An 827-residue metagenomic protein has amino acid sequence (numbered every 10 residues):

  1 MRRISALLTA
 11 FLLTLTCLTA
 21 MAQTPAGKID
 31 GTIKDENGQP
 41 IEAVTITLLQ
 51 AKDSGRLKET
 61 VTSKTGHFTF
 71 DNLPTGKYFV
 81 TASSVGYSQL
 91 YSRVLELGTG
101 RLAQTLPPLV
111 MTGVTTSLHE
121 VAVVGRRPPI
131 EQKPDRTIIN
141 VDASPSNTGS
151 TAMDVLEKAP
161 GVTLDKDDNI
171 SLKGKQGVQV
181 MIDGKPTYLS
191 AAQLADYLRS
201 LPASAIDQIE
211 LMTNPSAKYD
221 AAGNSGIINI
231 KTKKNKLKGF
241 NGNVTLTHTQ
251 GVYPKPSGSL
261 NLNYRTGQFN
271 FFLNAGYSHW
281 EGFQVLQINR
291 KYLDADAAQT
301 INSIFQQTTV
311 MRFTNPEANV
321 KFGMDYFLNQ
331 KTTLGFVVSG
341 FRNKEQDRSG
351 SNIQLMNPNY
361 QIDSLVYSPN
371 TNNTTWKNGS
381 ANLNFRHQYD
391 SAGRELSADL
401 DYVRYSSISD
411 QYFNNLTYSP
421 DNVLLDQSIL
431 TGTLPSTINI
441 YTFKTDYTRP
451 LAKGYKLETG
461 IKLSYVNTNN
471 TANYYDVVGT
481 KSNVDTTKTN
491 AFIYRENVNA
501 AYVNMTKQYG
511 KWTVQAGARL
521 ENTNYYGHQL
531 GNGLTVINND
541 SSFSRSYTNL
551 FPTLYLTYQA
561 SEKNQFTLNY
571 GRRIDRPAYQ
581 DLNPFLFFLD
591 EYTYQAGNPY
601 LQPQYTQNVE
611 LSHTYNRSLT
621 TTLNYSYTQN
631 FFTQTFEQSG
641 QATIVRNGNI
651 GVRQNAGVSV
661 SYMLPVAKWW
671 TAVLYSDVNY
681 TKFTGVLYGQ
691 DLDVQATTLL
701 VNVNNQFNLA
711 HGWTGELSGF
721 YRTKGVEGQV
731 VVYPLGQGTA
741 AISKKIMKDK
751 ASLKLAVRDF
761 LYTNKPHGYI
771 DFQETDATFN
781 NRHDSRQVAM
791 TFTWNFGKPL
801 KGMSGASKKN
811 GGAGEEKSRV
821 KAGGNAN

Functional and structural regions predicted by a protein language model:
K34, Q39, T45-L49, S83-V85 (+6 more regions): Short, acidic, small-residue-rich periplasmic hinge/interaction motif at the N-terminus of Gram-negative outer-membrane
A51-H67: Short, acidic Ser/Thr/Gly-rich low-complexity loop/linker segments typical of extracellular and cell-surface proteins
L97, P186-T213: Short acidic/polar hinge/loop motifs at secondary-structure boundaries that mediate gating or recognition
P108-V110, A152-V155, L194-D196, L211 (+2 more regions): N-terminal periplasmic accessory domains that precede and gate Gram-negative outer-membrane beta-barrel machines
M153-S190: Extracytoplasmic beta-strand/coil segments of soluble accessory domains associated with Gram-negative outer-membrane
A221-I228, K236-Q287, N315-A318: Outer-membrane beta-barrel translocator/receptor signature
L400-V403, S436-T442, T448-N469, N483-Q629 (+1 more regions): Structural signature of Gram-negative outer-membrane beta-barrels, strongest in the C-terminal barrel of TonB-dependent
T431-G432, I440-K444, D485-N490, A596 (+6 more regions): Outer membrane beta-barrel strand-and-loop segments of large Gram-negative receptors, especially TonB-dependent
